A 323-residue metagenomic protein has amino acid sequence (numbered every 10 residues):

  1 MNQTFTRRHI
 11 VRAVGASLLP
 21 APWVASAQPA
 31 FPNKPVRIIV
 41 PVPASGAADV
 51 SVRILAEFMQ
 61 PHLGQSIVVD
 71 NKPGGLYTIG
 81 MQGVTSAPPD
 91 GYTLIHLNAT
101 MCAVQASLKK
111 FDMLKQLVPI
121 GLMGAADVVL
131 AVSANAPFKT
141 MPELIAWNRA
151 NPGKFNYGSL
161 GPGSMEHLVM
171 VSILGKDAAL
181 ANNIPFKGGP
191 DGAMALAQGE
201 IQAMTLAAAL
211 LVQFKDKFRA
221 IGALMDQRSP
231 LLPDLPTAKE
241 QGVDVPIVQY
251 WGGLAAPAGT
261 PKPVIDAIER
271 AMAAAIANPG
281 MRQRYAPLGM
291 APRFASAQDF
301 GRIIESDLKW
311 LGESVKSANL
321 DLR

Functional and structural regions predicted by a protein language model:
N2-S17: N-terminal secretory signal peptides and thylakoid transit peptides that target proteins across membranes
P22-V24: N-terminal signal peptide c-region/cleavage motif recognized by signal peptidases
A27-Q116, K154, P162, D177-T205 (+4 more regions): N-terminal (or domain-start) structured segment
N33-P35, K176-A179, K262-R323: An extracytoplasmic/periplasmic, membrane-proximal ligand-sensing/linker region
P43-S45, A99-T100, S133-F138, S159-S164 (+4 more regions): Short coil/turn segments
G83-Y92, A106-D191, A238, W251-R284: Hinge/capping helix and adjacent helix->loop/strand transition within the periplasmic-binding protein
A125, A209-A277, S306-K309: C-terminal lobe and pocket-closing loops of periplasmic/extracytoplasmic Venus-flytrap solute-binding proteins
